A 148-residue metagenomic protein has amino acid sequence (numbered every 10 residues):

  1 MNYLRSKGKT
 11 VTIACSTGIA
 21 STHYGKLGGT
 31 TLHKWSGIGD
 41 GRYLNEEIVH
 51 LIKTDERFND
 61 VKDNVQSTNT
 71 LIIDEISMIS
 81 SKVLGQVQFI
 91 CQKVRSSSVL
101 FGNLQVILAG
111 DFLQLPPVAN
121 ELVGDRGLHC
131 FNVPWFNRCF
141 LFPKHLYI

Functional and structural regions predicted by a protein language model:
M1-I148: Conserved ATP-binding/catalytic motifs of P-loop helicase motor domains
